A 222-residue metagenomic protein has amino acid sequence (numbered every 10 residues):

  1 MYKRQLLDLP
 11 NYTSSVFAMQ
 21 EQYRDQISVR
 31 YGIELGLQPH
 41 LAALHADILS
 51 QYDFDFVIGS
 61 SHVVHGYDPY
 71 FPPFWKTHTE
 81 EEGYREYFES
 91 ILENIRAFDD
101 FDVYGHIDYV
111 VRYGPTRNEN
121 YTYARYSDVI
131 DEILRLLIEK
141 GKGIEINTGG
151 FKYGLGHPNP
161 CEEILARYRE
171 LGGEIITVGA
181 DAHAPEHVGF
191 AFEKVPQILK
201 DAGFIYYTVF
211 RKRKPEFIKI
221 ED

Functional and structural regions predicted by a protein language model:
Y2, S90, I95-D100, R213-D222: A cross-taxonomic marker for long C-terminal extensions/tails that follow the last structured domain
K3-D68, P72-T77, E81-R85, E89 (+1 more regions): A metal-dependent hydrolase metal-coordination microenvironment
S15-D25, H45-I58, R96-D99, E132-G141 (+2 more regions): Acidic (Asp/Glu)-rich catalytic clusters
V29-I33, V57-G59, V103-G105, I144-I146 (+2 more regions): Hydrophobic faces of well-ordered beta-strands that scaffold small-molecule active sites in alpha/beta enzyme cores
E34, Y109, K212-K214: Residues that form or immediately flank small-molecule/cofactor binding pockets and catalytic motifs
L37, Y109, A184: Short, glycine/acidic-enriched loop or turn micro-motifs at the edges of active sites
Y52-L137, G143-P158: Divalent metal-binding pocket/active-site signature
H65, R117-D222: Charged catalytic cores and adjacent phosphate/nucleic-acid-binding surfaces used for phosphate/nucleic-acid chemistry
